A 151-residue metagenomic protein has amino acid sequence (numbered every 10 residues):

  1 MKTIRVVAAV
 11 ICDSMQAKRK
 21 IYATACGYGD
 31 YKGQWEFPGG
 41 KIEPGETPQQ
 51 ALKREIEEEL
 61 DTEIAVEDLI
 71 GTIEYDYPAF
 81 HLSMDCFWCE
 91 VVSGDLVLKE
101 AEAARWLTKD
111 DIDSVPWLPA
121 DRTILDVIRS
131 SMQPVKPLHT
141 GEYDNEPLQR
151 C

Functional and structural regions predicted by a protein language model:
M1-I21, K41: Conserved N-terminal beta-strand and adjoining loop/helix that marks the start of the Nudix/MutT-like hydrolase domain
R5-V7, R19, L82-D85, E102: Change "...and in nucleic-acid phosphodiester-cleaving endonucleases..." to "...and in nucleic-acid processing enzymes
K18-E58: Conserved Nudix-box catalytic region and its N-terminal flanking loop in Nudix hydrolases and closely related
P48, L52-E57, L69, F87 (+2 more regions): Hydrophobic packing within well-folded, soluble alpha/beta domains
E59-V66: Short secondary-structure junctions
E63, T72-D95, A103-R105, I128: Active-site-adjacent beta-strand/loop module that shapes the phosphate/pyrophosphate-binding cleft
W88, V97-I128: NUDIX/MutT-family hydrolases
A120-C151: Charged phosphate-binding loop/patch that engages nucleotide di/tri-phosphates or the phosphate backbone of nucleic
